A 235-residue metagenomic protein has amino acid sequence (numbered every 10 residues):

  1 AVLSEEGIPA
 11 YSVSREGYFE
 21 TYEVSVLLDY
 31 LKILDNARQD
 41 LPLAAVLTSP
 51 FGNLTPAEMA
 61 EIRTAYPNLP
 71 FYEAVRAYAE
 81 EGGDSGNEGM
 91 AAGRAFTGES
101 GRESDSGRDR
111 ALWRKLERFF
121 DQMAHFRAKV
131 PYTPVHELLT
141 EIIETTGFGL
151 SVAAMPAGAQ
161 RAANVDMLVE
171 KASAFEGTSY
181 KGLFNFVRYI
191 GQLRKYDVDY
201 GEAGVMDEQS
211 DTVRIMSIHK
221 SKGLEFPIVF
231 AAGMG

Functional and structural regions predicted by a protein language model:
A1-A65, E73-R76, M90-A92, F96-E99 (+3 more regions): Conserved motor-region signature of P-loop NTPase helicases/translocases
A77-E81: Conserved helicase motor core of SF1/SF2 NTP-dependent helicases
G235: Flexible, active-site-proximal loop/turn residues at the rims of small-molecule/cofactor binding pockets and catalytic
